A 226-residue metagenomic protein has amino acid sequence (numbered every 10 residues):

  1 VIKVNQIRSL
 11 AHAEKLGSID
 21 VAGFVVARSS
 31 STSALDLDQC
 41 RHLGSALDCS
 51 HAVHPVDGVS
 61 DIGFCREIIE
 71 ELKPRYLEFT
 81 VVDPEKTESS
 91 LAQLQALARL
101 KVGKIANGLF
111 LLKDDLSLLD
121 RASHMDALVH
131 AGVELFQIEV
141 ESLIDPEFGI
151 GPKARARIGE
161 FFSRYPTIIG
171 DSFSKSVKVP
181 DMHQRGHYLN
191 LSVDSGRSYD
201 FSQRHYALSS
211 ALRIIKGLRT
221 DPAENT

Functional and structural regions predicted by a protein language model:
I2-K15, D20: N-terminal basic/disordered segments at the start of proteins
A11-E14, A122-H130, S174-M182: Short amphipathic alpha-helices and their capping/turn segments at secondary-structure boundaries
G17-I19, E71-L72, A131, M182-Q184: Structural motif
D20-T32, R75-T87, Q137-L143, H183-A207: Glycine-rich phosphate-binding active-site loops on the catalytic face of alpha/beta enzymes
V26-S29, A46-S50, D57-S172: Conserved anion-binding
S33-L37: Conserved Radical SAM active-site core
D38-L47, S90-A98, G151, V193-T226: C-terminal helical cap(s) of enzyme catalytic domains, especially alpha/beta-barrels
D145-L212: Hydrophobic secondary-structure block in the mid-to-C-terminal portion of proteins
